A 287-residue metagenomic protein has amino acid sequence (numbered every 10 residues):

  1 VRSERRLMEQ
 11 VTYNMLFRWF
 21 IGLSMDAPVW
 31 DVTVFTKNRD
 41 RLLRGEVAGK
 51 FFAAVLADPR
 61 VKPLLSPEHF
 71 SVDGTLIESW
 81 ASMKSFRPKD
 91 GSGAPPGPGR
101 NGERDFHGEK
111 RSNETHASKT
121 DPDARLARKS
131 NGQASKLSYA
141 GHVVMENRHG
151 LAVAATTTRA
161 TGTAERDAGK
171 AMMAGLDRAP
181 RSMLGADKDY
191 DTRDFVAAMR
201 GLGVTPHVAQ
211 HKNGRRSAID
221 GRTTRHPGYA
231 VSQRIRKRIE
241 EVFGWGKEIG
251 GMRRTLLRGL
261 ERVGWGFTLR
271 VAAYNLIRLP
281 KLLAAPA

Functional and structural regions predicted by a protein language model:
E9-T12, I21-L202, Y274: Polybasic low-complexity intrinsically disordered regions
R18-G22, K281: Short arginine-rich
S71, H142-V144, A152-T156, M183-G185 (+6 more regions): Structured core elements
G91-G99, D105-F106, K188-T268: Helix-centered, glycine/charged polyanion-binding patches within enzymatic domains that contact phosphate-containing
I249, R253, P280-A287: A short, flexible helix-boundary coil/loop motif
V263, A273-N275, P280-L283: TerminUS-proximal long segments
